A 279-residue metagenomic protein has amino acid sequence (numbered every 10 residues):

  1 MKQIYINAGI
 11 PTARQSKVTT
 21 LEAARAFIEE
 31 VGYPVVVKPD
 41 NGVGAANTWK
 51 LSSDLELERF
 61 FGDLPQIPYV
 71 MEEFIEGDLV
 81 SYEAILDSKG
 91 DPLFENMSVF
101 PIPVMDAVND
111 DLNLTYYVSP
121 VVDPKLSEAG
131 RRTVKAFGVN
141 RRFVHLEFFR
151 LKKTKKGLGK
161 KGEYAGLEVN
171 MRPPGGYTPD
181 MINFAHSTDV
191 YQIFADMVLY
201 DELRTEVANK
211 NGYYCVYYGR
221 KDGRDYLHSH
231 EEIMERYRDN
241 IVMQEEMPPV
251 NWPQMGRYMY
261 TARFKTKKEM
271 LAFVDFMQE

Functional and structural regions predicted by a protein language model:
M1-N47: A conserved helix-loop-beta module that forms one wall/lid of the active-site cleft in ATP-utilizing catalytic domains
P11-A13, P34-V37, T48-S81, P103-L114 (+2 more regions): Conserved ATP-binding module of the ATP-grasp superfamily
V18-T19, L51, R263-K267: Conserved aromatic
T20-A23, N41-G44, D54-E56, I75-G77 (+2 more regions): Short acidic/polar capping segments at secondary-structure boundaries
P34, F143, Y164: Hydrophobic "anchor" residues on beta-strands that sit immediately upstream of conserved functional sites
E73-V139, F143, R150-K161, N170-V198: ATP-dependent carboxylate/phosphate-activation module, predominantly the ATP-grasp catalytic core and closely related
A195-E279: Peripheral (often C-terminal) accessory segments that flank ATP-dependent C-N-forming ligase machineries
